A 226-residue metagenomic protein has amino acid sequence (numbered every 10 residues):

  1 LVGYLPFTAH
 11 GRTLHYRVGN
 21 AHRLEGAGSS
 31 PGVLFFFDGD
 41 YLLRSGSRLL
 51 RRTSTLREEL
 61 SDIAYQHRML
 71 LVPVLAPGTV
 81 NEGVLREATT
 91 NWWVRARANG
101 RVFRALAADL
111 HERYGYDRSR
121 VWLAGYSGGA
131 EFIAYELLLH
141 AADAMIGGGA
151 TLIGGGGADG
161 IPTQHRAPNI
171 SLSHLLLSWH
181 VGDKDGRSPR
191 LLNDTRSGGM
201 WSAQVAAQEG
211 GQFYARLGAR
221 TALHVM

Functional and structural regions predicted by a protein language model:
L1-V33, M69, E136, H140 (+1 more regions): A domain-start/cap signature at the N-terminus of enzymes
H22-E25, S29, L85-G128: Gly/Ser-rich "nucleophile elbow"/oxyanion-hole loop immediately N-terminal to the catalytic nucleophile in hydrolases
S29-L34, Q66-V72, D117-W122, D143-A150 (+2 more regions): Loop/turn elements at helix/coil->beta-strand transitions in domains of secreted/extracellular proteins
S30-V33, F37-R104: Active-site machinery of serine-nucleophile hydrolases
L43-G46, V80-A88, E131-A134, A158-H165 (+1 more regions): Extracytoplasmic/secreted cell-surface and envelope-processing proteins
Y114, H140-A141: Active-site catalytic pocket residues across diverse enzymes, especially alpha/beta-hydrolases
G125-L137: Glycine-rich nucleophile elbow surrounding the catalytic serine of serine-hydrolase chemistry
M145-M226: The feature captures the conserved acid-bearing segment of alpha/beta-hydrolase catalytic domains
